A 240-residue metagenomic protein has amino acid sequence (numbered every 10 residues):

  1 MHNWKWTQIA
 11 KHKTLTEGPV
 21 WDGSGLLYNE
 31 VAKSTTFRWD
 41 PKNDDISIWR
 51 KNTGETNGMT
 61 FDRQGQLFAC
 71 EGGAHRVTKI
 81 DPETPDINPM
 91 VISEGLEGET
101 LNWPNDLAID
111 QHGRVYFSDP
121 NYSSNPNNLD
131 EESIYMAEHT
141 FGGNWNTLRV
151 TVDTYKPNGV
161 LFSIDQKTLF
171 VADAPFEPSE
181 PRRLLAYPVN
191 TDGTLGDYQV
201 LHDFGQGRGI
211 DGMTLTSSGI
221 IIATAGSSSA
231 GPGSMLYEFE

Functional and structural regions predicted by a protein language model:
N3-K5, A10-L26, N52-E71, R76 (+8 more regions): Beta-rich, blade/repeat-based domains predominating in secreted/periplasmic proteins but also intracellular
K5-W6, D44-S47, T84-P89, G142-R149 (+1 more regions): Predominantly a core beta-strand signature of beta-propeller blades across repeat-based propeller domains
S24-R50: Beta-propeller domains
T35-F37, R76-T78, E132-Y135, R183-L185 (+1 more regions): A short loop-to-beta-strand structural motif that recurs across blades of beta-propeller domains
D40-D44, D81-P85, E138-G143, P188-G193 (+1 more regions): Short loop/turn segments that connect beta-strands within beta-propeller blades
S124-N127, V160, E177-P178, D192-T194 (+1 more regions): Short glycine/serine/proline-enriched coil/turn segments at secondary-structure junctions
L129-V150, G193: A short, charged helix-loop
